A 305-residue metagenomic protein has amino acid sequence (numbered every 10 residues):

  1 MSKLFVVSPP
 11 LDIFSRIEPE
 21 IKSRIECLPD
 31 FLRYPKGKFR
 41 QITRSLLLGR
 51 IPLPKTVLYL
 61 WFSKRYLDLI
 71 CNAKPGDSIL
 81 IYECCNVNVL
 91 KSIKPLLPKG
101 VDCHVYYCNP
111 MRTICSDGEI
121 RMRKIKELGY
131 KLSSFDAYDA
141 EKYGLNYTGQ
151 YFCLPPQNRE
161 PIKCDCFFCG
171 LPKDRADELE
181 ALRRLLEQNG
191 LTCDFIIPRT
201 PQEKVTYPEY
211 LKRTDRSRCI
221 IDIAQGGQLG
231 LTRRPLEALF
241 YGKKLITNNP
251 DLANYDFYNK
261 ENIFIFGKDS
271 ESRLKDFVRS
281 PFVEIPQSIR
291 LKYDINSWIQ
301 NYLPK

Functional and structural regions predicted by a protein language model:
M1-P110, Y130, L252, N301-K305: N-terminal pre-catalytic "stem/leader" segment of glycosyltransferase-like enzymes
P10-I13, S133-E141, I197-P198, N248-A253: Short, polar loop motifs at secondary-structure junctions
I21-L32, Q41-L47, G129-K131, E141-C153 (+3 more regions): Active-site regions of enzymes building and remodeling cell-envelope glycoconjugates
Y34-G37, G170-L211, P250: Catalytic donor nucleotide-activated moiety binding site of glycosyltransferases and closely related
N72, K124-I125, K212-R213: Structural alpha-helical scaffold elements that stabilize or flank donor/cofactor-binding regions in carbohydrate
I79, K131-L132, I220, L245: Short, well-ordered beta-strand core segments
C85-N86, L90-E187, Y293: Catalytic core of nucleotide-activated saccharide and alditol-phosphate transferases
Q202, Y207-P304: Catalytic binding pocket for nucleotide-activated donors in carbohydrate/polymer assembly enzymes
